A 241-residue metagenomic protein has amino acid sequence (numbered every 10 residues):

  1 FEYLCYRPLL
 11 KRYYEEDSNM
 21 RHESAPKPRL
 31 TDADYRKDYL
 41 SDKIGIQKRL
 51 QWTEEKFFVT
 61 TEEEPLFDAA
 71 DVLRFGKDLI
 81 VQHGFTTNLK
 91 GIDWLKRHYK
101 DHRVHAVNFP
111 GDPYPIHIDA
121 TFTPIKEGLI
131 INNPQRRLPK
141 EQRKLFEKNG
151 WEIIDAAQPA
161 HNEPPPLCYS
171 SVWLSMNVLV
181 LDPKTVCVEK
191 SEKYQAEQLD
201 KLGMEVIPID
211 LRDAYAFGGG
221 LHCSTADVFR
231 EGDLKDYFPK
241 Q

Functional and structural regions predicted by a protein language model:
F1-Q241: The feature marks the mature, well-folded catalytic cores of soluble enzymes
